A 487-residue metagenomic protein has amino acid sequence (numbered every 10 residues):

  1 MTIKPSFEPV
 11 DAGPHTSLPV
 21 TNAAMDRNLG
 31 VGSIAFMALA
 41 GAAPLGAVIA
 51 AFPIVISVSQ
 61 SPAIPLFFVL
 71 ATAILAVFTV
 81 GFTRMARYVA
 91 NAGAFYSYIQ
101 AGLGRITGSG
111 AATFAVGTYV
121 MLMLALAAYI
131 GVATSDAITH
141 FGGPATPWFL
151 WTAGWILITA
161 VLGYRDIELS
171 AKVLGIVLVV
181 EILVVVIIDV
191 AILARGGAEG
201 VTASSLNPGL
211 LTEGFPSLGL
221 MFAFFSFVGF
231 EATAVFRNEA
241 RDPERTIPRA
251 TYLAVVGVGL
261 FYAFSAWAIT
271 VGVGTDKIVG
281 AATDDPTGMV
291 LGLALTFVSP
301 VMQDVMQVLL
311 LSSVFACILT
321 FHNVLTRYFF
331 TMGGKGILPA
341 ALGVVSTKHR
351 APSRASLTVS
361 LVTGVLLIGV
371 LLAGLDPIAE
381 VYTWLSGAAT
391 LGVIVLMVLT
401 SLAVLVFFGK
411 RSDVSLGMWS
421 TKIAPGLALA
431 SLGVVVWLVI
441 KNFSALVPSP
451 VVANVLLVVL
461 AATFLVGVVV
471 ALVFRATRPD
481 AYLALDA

Functional and structural regions predicted by a protein language model:
M1-P62, A76, V201-N207, V473-A487: Membrane-interface "cap" regions at the ends of multi-pass membrane proteins
V20-A24, P65, F141-P147, G175-Q307: Helix-loop-helix junctions that connect adjacent transmembrane segments in multi-pass membrane transporters
L29, W148-G196, A250-G259, G392-V395 (+2 more regions): Membrane-interface loop-to-helix entry segments
A51, A388-V393, W419-A487: A generic transmembrane alpha-helix motif of multi-pass inner-membrane proteins
A51, A76-I156, V161, V314 (+2 more regions): Hydrophobic transmembrane alpha-helices that form the core helical bundles of multi-pass secondary transporters
N91, F114-Y129, A232-E239, P300-A340 (+1 more regions): Membrane-helix boundary/coupling elements in multi-pass transport proteins
S97-Y98, G104, D136-H140, V256-F321 (+1 more regions): TM-loop-TM module centered on a large, flexible mid-protein loop between adjacent transmembrane helices in multi-pass
L210, L342-S346, I394-F443: C-terminal membrane-solvent junction of multi-pass transporters and transport-like membrane proteins
